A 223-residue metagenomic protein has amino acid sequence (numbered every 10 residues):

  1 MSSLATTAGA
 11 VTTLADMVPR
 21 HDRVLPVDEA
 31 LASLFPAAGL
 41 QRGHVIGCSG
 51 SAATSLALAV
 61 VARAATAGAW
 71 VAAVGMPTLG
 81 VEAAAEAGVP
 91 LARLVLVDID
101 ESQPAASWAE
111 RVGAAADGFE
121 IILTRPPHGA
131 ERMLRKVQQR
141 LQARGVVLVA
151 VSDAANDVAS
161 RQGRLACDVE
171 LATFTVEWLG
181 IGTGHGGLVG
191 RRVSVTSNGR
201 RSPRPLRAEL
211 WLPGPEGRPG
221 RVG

Functional and structural regions predicted by a protein language model:
M1-A73, G199, G223: Detector for small/aliphatic-rich hydrophobic stretches
F35-P36, A65, A85, D117 (+1 more regions): Signal for well-folded cores of large energy- and translation-related assemblies
A38-Q41, A114-A116, Q142, H185-L188: Solvent-exposed alpha-helices and their adjacent loops that cap or buttress functional pockets in soluble metabolic
H44, E120, R191-V193: Structural beta-strand/beta-sheet cores of well-ordered domains, especially the beta-sheet scaffolds that support
T66-W70, L91, A143-V147: Structural alpha-beta junctions
W70-Q139: Long, charge-dense
A116-A172: A contiguous pocket-lining binding segment that forms or flanks enzyme active sites
D153-G223: Phosphate-binding/switch region of NTP-binding enzymes
